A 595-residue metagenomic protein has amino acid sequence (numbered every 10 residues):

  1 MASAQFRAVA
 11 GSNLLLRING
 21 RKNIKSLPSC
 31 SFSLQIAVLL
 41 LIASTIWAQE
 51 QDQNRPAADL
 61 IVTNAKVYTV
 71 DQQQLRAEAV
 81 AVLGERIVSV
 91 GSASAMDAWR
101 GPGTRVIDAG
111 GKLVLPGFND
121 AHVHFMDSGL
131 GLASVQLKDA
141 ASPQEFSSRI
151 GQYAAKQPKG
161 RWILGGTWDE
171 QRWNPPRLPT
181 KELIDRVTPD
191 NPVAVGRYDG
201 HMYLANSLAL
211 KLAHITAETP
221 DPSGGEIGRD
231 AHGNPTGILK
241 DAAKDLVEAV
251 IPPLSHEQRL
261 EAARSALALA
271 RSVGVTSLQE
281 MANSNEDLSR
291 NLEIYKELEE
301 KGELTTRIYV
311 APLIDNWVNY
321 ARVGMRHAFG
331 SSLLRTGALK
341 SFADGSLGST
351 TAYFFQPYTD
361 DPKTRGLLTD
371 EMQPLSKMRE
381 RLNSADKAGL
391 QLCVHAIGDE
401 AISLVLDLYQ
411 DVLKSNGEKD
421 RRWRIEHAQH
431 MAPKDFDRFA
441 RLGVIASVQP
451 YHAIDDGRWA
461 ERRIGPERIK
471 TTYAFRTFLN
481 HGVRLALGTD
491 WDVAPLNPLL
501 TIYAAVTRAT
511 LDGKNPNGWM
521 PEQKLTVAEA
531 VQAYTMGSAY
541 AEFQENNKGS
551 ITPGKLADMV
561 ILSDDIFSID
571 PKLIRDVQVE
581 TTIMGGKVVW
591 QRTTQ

Functional and structural regions predicted by a protein language model:
F6, A10, L15-I36: Bacterial N-terminal signal peptides that target proteins for export
S33-T45: Bacterial N-terminal signal peptides
Q49-T63, Q72-V323, A328, G337 (+6 more regions): Divalent metal-binding segments
E261, L382-C393, E400-W423, H427-A428 (+5 more regions): His/Asp/Glu-enriched, well-ordered alpha-helical/loop segment that forms or immediately abuts the divalent-metal
R326-S331, E418, A440-R441: Acidic (Asp/Glu)-rich catalytic clusters
